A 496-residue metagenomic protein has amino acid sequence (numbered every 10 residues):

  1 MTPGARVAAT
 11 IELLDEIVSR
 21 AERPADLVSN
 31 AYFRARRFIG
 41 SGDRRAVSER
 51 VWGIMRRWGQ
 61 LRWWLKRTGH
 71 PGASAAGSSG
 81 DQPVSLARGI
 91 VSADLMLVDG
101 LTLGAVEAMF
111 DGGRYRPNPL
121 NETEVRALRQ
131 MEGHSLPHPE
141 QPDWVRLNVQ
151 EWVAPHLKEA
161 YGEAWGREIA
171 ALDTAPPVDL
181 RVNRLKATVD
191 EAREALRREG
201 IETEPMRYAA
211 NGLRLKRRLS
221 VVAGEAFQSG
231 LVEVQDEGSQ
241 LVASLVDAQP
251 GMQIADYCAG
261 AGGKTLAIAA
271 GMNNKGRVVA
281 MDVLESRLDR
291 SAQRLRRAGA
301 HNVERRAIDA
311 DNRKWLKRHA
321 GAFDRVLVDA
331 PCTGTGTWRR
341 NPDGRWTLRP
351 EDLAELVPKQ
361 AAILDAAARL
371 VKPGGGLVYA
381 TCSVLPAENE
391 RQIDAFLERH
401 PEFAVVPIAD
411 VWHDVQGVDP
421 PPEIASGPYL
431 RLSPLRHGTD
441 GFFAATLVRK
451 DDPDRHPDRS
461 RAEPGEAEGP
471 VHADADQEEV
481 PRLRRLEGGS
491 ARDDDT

Functional and structural regions predicted by a protein language model:
M1-V222, A322, R482, T496: Class I Rossmann-like S-adenosyl-L-methionine
R36, W144-V149, K158-A160, R184-A187 (+4 more regions): Short, exposed beta-strand "edge-strand" segments with a Pro/Gly-rich flavor and a Y/T-containing core
P71-V84, R88, D451-T496: Intrinsic disorder/low-complexity segments
D190-S460, H472, D495-T496: Rossmann-like S-adenosyl-L-methionine
